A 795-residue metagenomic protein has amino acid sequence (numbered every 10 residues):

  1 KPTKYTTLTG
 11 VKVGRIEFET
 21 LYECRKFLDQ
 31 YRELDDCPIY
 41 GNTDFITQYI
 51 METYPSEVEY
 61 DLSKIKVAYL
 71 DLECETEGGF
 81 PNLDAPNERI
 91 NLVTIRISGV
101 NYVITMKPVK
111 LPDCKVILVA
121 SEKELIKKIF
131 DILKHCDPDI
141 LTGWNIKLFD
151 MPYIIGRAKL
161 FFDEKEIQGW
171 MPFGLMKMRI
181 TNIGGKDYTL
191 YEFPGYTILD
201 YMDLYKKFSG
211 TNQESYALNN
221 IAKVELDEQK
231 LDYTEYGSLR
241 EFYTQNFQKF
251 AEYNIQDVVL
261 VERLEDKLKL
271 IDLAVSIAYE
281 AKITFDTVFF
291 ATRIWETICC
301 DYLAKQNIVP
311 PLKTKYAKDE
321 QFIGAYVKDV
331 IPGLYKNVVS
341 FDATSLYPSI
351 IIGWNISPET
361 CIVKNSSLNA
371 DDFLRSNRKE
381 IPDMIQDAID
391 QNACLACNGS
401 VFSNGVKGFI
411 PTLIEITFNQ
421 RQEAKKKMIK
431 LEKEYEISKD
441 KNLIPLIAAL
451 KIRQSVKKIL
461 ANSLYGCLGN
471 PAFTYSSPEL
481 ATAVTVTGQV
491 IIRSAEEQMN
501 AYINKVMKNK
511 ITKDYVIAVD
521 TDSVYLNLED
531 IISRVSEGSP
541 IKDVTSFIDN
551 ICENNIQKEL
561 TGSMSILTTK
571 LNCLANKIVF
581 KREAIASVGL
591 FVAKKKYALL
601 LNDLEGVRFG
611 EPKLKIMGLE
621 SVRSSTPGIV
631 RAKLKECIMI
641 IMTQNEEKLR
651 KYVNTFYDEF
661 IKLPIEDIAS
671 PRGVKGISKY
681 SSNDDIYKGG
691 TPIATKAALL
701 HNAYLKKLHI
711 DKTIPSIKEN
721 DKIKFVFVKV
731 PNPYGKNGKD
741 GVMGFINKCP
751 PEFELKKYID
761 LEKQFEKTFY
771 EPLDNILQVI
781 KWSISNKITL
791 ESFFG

Functional and structural regions predicted by a protein language model:
K1-D137, I255-Q256, L260-Y279, F289-G324 (+5 more regions): DnaQ-like (DEDDh/DEDDy) 3′-5′ exonuclease domain used for proofreading and 3′-end trimming on nucleic acids
E73, D685, I693, A697-G795: Low-complexity, acidic/Ser/Thr- and charged residue-rich accessory regions of DNA metabolism proteins
V103-I104, P112-V116, D137, M151 (+2 more regions): Active-site-proximal helix-loop-helix substrate-binding element of RNase H-like nuclease domains
K110-V116, L133-I140, F242-K249, E280 (+9 more regions): Glycine- and acidic
I129-I154: Proline-aspartate-enriched helix->loop->beta-strand connector
D150-L160, T344-P358: Short active-site loop/helix that positions an aromatic residue
Y236-N355, K364-N365, K441-Q498, A518 (+5 more regions): Common nucleic-acid-contacting/processivity interface regions adjacent to the catalytic cores of nucleic-acid enzymes
A518, S523-G738: C-terminal polymerase-core module
